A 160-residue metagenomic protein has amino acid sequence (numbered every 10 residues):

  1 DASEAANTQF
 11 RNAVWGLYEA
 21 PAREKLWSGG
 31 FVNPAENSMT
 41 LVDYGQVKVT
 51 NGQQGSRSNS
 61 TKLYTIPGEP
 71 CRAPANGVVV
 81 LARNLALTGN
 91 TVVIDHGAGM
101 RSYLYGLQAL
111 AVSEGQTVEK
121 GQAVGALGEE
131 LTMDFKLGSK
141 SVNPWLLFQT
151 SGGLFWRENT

Functional and structural regions predicted by a protein language model:
D1-T88: Surface-exposed, glycine-biased beta-strand/turn segments
G45, G68, N84, G97-G99 (+2 more regions): Solvent-exposed coil/turn segments that connect beta secondary-structure elements in extracytoplasmic/periplasmic
T61, E69, S102, L110 (+3 more regions): Glycine-centered loop/turn positions within well-structured domains that cap or flank conserved ligand/cofactor-binding
P70-V80, V112-L127: Short, well-structured beta-strand-loop connectors
A73-Q108, E130-M133: Zn2+-dependent peptidoglycan hydrolase active-site motif and core
V92-V93, Q116-T160: Conserved, short, structured surface segments that act as functional micro-motifs
A98-G121, Q149: Short histidine-centered loop motifs in beta-beta connectors
